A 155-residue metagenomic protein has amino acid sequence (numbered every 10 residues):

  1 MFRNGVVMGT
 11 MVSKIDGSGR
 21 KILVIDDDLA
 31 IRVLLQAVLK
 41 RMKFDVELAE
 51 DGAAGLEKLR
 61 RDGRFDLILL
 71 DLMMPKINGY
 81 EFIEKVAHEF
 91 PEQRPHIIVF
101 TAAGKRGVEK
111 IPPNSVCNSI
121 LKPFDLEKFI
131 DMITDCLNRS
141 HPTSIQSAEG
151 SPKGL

Functional and structural regions predicted by a protein language model:
M1-K21, D125-L155: Non-catalytic signal-transmission and effector/linker regions of two-component phosphorelay proteins
D28-R32, L126: Short acidic/polar segment at the start of the alpha1 helix of CheY-like receiver
V33-R41: Charged docking surfaces used in two-component/phosphorelay signaling
L48-L67: Acidic, metal-coordinating helix/loop segments flanking the phosphotransfer/catalytic sites of two-component signaling
D71: Active-site residues of response regulator receiver
M74: Receiver (REC) domain active-site loop signature in two-component systems and cognate sites in sensor histidine kinases
